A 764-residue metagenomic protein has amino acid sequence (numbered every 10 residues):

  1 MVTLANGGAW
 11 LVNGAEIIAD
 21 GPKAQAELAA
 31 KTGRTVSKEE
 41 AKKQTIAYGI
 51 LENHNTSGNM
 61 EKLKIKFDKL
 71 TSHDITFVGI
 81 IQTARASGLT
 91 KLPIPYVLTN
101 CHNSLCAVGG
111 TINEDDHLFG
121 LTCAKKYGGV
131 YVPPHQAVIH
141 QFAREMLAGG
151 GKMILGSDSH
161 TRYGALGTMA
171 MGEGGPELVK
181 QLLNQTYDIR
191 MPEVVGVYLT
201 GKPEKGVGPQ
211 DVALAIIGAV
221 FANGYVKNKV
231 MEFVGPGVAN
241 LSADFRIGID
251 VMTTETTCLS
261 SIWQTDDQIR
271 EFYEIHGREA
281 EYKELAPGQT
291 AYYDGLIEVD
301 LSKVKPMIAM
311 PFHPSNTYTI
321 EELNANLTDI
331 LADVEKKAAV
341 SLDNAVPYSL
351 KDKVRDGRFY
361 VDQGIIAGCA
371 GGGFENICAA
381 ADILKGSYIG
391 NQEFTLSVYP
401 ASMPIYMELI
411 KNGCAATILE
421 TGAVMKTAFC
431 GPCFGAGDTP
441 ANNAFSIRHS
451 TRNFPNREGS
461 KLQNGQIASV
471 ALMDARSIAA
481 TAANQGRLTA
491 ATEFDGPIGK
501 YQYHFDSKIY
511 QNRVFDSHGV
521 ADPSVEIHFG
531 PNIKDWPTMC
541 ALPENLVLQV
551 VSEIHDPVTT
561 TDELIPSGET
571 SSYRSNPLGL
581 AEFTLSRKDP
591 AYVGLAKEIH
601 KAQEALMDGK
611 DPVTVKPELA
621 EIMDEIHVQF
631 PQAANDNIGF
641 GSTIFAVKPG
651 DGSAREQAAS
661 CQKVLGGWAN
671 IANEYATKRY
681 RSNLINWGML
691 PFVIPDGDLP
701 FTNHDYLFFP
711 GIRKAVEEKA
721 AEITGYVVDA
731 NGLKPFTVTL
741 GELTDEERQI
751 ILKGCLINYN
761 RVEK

Functional and structural regions predicted by a protein language model:
M1-K764: Fe-S-dependent hydro-lyases/dehydratases of central metabolism
